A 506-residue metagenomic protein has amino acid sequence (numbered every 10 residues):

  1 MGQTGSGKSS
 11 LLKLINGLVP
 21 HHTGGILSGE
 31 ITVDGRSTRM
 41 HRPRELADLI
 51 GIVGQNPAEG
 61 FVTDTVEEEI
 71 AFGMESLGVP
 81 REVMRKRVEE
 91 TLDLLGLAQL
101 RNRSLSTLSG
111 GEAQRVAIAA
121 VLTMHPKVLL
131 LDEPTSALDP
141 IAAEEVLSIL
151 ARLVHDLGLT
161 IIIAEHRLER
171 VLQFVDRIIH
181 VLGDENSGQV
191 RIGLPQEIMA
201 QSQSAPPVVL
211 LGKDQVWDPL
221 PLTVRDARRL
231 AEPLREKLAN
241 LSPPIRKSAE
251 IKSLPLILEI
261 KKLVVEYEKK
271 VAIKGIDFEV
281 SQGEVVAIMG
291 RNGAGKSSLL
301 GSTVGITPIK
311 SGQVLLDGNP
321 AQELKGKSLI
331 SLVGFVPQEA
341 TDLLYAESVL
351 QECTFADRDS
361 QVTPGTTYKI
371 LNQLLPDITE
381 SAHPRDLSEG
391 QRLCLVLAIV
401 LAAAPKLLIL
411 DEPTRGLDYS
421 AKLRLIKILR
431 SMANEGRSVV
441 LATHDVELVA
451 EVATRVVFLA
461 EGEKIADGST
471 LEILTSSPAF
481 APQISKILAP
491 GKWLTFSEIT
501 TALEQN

Functional and structural regions predicted by a protein language model:
N16, V304: Helix-to-loop junction immediately C-terminal to a conserved catalytic motif
E82-L100, V362-E380: Conserved ABC ATPase "signature" region
S104-L108, E112, H383-L387: Conserved ABC ATPase signature
L129-D132, L408-D411: Catalytic Walker B motif of ABC-type/P-loop ATPase nucleotide-binding domains
E165-H166, T443-H444: H-loop/switch region of ABC-family ATPase nucleotide-binding domains
V171-Q173, V449-E451: A short, surface-exposed alpha-helical micro-motif characterized by mixed small hydrophobic and charged/polar residues
M199-L256, F480-N506: ABC ATPase nucleotide-binding domains
